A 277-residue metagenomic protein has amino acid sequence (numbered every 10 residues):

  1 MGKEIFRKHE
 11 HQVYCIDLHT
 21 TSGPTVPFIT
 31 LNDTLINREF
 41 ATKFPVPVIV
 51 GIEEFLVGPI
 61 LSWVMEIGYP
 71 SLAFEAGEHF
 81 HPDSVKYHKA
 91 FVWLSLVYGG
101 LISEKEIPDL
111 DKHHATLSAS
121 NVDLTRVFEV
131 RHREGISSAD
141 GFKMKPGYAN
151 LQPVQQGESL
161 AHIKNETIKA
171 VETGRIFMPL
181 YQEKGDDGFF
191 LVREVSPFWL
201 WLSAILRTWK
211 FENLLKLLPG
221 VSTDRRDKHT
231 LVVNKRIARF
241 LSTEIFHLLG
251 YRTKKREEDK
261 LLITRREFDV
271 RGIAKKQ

Functional and structural regions predicted by a protein language model:
M1-Q277: Structured catalytic-domain cores with a bias toward divalent-metal coordination
